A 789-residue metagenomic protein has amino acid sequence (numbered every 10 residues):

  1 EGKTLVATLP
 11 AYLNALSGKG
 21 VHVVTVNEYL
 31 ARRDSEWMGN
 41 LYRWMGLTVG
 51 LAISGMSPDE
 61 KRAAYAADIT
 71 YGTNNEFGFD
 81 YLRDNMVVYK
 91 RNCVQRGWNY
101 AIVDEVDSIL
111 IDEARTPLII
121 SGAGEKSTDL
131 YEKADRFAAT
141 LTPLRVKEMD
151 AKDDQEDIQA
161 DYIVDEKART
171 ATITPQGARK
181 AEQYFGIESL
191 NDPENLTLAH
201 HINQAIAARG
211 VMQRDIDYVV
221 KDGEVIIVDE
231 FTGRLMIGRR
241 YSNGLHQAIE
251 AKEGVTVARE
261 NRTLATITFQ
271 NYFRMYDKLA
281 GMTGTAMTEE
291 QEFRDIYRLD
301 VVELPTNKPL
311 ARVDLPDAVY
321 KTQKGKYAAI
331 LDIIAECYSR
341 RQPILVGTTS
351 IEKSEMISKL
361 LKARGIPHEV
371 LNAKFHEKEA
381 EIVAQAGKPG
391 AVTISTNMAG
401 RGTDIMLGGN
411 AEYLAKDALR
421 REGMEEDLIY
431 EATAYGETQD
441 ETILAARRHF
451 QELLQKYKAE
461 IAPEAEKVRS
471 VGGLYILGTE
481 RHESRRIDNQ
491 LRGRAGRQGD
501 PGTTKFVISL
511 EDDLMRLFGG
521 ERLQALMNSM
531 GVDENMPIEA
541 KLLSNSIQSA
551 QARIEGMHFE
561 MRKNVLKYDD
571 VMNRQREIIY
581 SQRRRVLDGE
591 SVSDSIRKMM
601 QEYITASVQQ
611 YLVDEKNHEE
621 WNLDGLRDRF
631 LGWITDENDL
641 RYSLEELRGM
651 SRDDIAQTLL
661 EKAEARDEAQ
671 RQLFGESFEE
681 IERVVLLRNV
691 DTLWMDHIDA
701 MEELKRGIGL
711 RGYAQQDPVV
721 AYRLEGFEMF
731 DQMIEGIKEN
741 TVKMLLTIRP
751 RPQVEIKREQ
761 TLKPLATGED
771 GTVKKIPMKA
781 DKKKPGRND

Functional and structural regions predicted by a protein language model:
E1-S509, D513-N528, S581, K598 (+1 more regions): Conserved P-loop NTPase motor core
Y218-I226, T232-R240, R469-V471, Y475-L477 (+4 more regions): Extended, charged helical/alpha-beta scaffold domains that provide interaction surfaces
